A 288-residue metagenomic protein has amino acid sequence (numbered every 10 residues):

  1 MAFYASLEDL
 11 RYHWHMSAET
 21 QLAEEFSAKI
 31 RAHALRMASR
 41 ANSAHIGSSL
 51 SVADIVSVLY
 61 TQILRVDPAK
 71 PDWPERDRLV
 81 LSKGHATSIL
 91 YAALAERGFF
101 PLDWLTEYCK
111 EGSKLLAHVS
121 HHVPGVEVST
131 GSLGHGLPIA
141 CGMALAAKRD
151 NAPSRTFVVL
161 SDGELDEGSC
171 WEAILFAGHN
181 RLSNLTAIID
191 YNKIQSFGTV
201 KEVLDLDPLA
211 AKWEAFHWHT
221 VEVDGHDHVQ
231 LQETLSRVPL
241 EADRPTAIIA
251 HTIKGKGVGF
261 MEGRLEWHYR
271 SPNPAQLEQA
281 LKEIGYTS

Functional and structural regions predicted by a protein language model:
M1-H15: N-terminal amphipathic/basic-hydrophobic helices that include classical n-h-c signal peptides and signal-anchor
F3, H228-S288: Glycine/aspartate-rich loop-and-adjacent alpha/beta segment that forms the canonical ThDP
Y4-S6, L22, M37, A44 (+1 more regions): Cofactor-binding active-site loop characterized by glycine-rich and histidine/acidic residues
S27-S43, D190-N192: N-terminal capping segment at the start of a domain
D54, H85-A86, N192-K193, D227 (+1 more regions): Glycine-rich beta-alpha junction loops
D77-L79, S154-V158, L185, A242-T252: Generic beta-sheet signal
Y91-A93, S120, S169-W171, F197-K201 (+2 more regions): Short acidic, glycine/serine/threonine-rich loops at helix termini
G125, S129-S132, L137-L240: Thiamine diphosphate
